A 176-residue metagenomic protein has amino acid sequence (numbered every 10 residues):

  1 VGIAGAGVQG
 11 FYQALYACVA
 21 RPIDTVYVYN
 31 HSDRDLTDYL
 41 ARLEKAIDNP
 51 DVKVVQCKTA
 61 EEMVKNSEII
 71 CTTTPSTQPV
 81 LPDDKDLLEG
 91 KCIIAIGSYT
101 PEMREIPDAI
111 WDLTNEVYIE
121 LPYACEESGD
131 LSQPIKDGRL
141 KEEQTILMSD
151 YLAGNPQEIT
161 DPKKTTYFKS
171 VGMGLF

Functional and structural regions predicted by a protein language model:
V1-C18, N30-D35: Glycine-rich adenosine-cofactor-binding loop
V19-I47: NAD(P)-binding Rossmann-fold cofactor-contacting core
I23-D24, L88-K91, T114-N115: A short helix->loop->beta-strand "cap" motif at the edges of active sites that frequently abuts
V52-E62: Short acidic-hydrophobic, aromatic-tinged amphipathic segments that line or gate anion-handling sites
E61, K65, T77-C92, E105-D108: Rossmann-fold NAD(P) dinucleotide-binding segment
N66-S67, T114: An anion/phosphate-binding loop that grips the pyrophosphate of nucleotide cofactors and donors
E68, T74-S76, G97-S98, P122: Short glycine-/small-residue-rich Rossmann-like dinucleotide-binding loops
Y99-F176: Adenosine-phosphate binding glycine-rich loop
